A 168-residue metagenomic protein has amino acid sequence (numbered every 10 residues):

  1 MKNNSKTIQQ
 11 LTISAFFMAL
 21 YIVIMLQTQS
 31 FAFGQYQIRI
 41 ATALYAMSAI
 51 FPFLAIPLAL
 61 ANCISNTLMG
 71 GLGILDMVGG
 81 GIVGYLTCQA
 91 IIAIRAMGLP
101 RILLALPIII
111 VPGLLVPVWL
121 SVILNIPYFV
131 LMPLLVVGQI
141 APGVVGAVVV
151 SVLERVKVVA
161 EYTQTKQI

Functional and structural regions predicted by a protein language model:
K2-A49, F53-I56: Hydrophobic transmembrane alpha-helices
Y21, L58-N66: Small-polar-interrupted transmembrane alpha-helices in polytopic inner-membrane proteins
Q29-Q35, I64-I168: Membrane-embedded alpha-helical hairpins and interfacial helices in multi-pass inner-membrane proteins
M47-A59, A93-L104: Membrane-helix interface "capping/anchor" motifs
